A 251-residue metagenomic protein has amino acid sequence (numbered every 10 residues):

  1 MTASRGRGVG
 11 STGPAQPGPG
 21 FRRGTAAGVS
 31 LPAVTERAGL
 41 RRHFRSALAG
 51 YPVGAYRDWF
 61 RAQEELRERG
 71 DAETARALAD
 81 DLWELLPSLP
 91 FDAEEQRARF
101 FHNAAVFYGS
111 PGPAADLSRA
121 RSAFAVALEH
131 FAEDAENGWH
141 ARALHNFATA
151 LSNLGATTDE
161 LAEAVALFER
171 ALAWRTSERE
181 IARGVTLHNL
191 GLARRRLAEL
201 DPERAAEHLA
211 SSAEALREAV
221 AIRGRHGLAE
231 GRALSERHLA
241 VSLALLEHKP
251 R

Functional and structural regions predicted by a protein language model:
M1-S110: Flexible inter-repeat linkers and adjacent short helices within tandem amphipathic alpha-helical repeat scaffolds
G28-A33, A62-R76, V106-R119, S152-E163 (+2 more regions): Short coil/turn connectors between adjacent alpha-helices in alpha-solenoid helical repeat scaffolds
R45-G50, L85-R97, L128-H140, L172-R183 (+1 more regions): Flexible helix-coil transition and linker loops at the boundaries of alpha-helical arrays
Y51-P52, A75, E94, D116-L117 (+6 more regions): Inter-repeat boundary and helix-capping residues of tandem alpha-helical solenoids
R57-E68, E95-P113, G138-N153, I181-R196 (+1 more regions): Conserved alpha-helical positions within TPR/SEL1-like repeat arrays
A79-L82, F124, F131, L161 (+5 more regions): Hydrophobic/aromatic packing residues within the alpha-helices of TPR/SEL1-like helical repeat arrays
S118, S122-D134, G138-R142, F147-S152 (+1 more regions): A generic tandem-repeat structural signature
